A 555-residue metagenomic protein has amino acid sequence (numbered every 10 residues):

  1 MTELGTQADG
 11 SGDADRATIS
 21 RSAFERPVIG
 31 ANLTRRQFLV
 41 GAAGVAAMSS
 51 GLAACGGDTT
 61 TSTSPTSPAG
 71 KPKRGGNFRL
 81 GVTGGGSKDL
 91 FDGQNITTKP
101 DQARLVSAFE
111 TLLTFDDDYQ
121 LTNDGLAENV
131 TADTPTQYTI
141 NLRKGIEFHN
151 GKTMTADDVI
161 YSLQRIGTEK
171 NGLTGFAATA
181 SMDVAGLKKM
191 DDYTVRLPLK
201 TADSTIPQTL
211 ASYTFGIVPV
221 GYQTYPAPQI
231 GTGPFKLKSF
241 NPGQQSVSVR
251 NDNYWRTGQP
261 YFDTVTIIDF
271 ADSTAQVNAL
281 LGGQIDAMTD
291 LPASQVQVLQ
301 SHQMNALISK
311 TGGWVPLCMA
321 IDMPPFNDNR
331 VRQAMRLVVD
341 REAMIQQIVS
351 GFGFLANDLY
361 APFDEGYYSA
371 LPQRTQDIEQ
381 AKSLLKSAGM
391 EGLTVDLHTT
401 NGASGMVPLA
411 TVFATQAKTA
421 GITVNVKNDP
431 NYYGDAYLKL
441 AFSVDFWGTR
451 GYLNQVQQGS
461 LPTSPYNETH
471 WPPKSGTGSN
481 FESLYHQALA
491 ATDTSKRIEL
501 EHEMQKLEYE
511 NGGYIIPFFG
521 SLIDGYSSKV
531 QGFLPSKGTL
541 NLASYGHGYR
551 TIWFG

Functional and structural regions predicted by a protein language model:
M1-L33, G44-S50: N-terminal secretory signal peptides
L4, G81-D133, Q164, I230-G231: N-terminal lobe/hinge region of extracytoplasmic solute-binding protein
D117-Q120, Q208-P260, T264, I378: Gly/Pro-rich hinge or "lid" segments in bacterial periplasmic/extracellular proteins
T131, N425-Y433, Q458-S528, G555: Extracytoplasmic/peripheral linker and loop segments enriched in polar/acidic and small residues with frequent Thr/Pro
T131, T139, G175-P219: Surface-exposed binding/hinge segments that line and control ligand-binding clefts or catalytic entry sites
N253-V298, T423: Ligand-site clamp/hinge motif
S350, F354-S387, A403-M406: Structural transition elements
Y526-G555: Long beta-strand-rich cores associated with HINT superfamily self-processing modules
